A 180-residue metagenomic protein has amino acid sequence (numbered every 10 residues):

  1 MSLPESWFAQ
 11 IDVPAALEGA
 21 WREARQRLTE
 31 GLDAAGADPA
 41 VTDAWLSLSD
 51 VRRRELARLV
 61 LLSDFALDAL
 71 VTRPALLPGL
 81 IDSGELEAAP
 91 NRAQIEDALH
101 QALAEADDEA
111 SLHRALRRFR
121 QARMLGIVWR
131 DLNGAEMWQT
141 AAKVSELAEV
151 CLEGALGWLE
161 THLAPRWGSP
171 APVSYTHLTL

Functional and structural regions predicted by a protein language model:
M1-L178: Non-catalytic regulatory/linker segments of enzymes
